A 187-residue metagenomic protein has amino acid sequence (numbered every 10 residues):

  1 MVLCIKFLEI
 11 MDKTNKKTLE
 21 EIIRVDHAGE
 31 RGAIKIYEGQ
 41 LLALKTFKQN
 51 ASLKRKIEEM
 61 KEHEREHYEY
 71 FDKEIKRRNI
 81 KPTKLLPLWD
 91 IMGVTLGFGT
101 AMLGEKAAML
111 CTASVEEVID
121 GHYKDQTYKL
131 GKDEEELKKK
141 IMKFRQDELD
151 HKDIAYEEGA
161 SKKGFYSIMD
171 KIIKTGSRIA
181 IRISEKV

Functional and structural regions predicted by a protein language model:
F7-V187: Non-heme di-metal
